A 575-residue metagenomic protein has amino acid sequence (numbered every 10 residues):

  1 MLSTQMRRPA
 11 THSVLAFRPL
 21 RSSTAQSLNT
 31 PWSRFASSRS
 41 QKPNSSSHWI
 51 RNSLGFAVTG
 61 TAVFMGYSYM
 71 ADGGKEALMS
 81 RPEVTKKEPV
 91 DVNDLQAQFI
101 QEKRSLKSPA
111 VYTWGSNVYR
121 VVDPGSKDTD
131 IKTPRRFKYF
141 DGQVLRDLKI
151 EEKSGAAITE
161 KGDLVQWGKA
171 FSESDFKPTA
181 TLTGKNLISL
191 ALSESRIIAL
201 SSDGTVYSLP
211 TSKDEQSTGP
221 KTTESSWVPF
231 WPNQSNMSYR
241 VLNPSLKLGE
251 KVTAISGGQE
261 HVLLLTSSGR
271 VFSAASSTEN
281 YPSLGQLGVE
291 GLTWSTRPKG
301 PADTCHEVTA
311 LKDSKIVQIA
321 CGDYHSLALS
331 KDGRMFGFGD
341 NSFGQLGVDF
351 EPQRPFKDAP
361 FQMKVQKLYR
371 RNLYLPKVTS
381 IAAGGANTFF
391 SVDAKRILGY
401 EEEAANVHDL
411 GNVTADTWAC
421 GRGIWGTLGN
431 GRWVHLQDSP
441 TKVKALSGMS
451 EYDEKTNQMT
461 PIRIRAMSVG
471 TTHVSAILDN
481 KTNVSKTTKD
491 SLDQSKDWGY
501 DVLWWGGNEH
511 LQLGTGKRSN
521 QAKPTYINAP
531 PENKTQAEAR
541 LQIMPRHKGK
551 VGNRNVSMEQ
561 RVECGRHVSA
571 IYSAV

Functional and structural regions predicted by a protein language model:
M1-F64, M70-P82: N-terminal mitochondrial targeting presequence
A71-R135, V165-T183, L209-Y239, F272-A302 (+11 more regions): Short glycine/serine- and acidic-residue-enriched loop/turn motifs that recur at repeat junctions
P109, E152-K153, K161-G162, E194-S195 (+16 more regions): Short coil/turn segments that connect the beta-strands within blades of beta-propeller domains
T113, S154-A157, Q166, R196-A199 (+10 more regions): Conserved core positions of repeat-based scaffolds
T133-G155, K169-S195: Blade-loop segments of beta-propeller domains
F137-F140, T179-T183, S189, P244-K247 (+4 more regions): Surface loop/turn motifs at the tips and blade-to-blade linkers of beta-strand repeat domains
Q143, E151, K177, K185 (+12 more regions): Loop/turn position at the start of each blade in beta-propeller repeats
